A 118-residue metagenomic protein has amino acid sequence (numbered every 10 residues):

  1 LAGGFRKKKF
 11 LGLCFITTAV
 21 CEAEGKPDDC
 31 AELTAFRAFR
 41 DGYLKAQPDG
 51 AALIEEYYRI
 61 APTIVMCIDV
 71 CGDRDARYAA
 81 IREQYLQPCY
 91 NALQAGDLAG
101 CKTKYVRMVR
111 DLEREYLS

Functional and structural regions predicted by a protein language model:
L1-S118: Long, compositionally biased charged/polar accessory segments in the mid-to-C-terminal portions of proteins
